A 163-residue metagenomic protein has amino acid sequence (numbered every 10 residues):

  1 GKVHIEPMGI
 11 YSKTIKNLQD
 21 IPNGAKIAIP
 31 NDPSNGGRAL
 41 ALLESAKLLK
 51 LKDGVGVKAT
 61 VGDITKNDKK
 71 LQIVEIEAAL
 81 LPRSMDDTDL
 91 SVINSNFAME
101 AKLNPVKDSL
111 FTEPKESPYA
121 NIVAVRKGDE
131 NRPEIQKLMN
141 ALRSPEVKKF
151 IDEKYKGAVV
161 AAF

Functional and structural regions predicted by a protein language model:
G1-H4, T60, L90, N94 (+1 more regions): Short beta-strand->loop
G1-L49, K148: A conserved helix-loop-strand patch within extracytoplasmic ligand-binding domains of the periplasmic binding
P7-L18, A120-R132: A bilobed periplasmic-binding-protein/Venus flytrap-type ligand-binding module shared by bacterial periplasmic
K16-N17, P33-G36, A79-L81, N96-M99 (+1 more regions): Solvent-exposed loop/turn segments at secondary-structure junctions within structured extracellular/periplasmic domains
N23-A25, N131-A141: Short amphipathic alpha-helical coupling segments at ligand-binding clamshell hinges and other catalytic/signaling
N23-G24, L48-E75: A local structural motif
G37-E44, L142-A162: Periplasmic-binding protein-like
A41-L42, G62-V92, F97: Short helices/loops that flank or line small-molecule/ion binding pockets
